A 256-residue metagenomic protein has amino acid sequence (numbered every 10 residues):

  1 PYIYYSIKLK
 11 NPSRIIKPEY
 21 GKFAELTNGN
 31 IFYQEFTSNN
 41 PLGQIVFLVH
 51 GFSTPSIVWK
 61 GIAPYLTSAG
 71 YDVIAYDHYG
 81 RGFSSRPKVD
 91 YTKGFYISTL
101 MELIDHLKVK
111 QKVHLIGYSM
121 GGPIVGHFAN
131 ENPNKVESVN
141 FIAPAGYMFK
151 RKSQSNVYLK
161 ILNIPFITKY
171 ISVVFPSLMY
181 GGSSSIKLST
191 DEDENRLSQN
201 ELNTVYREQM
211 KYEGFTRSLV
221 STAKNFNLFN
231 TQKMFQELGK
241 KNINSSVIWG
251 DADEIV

Functional and structural regions predicted by a protein language model:
P1-Q44, S68-Y71, Q232: Alpha/beta-hydrolase fold catalytic core
T27, Q34-F36, N40, S68 (+2 more regions): Active-site loop/oxyanion-hole signature of alpha/beta-hydrolase fold enzymes
G29, E35-F83: Conserved HGGG/HGGXW glycine-rich cap/lid loop of the alpha/beta-hydrolase fold
G117-G121, V125: Gly/Ala-rich beta-loop-alpha elbow adjacent to hydrolase catalytic centers
N130-E131, S138-Y170: Flexible "cap/lid" loop of the alpha/beta hydrolase fold
K150-K152, Y170-K241: Conserved alpha/beta-hydrolase catalytic His-Asp/Glu region
F226-N227, D251-V256: Acidic catalytic loop of the alpha/beta-hydrolase fold
K241, V247-W249, D253: Short beta-strand/loop motif that positions the catalytic acidic residue of the alpha/beta-hydrolase fold
